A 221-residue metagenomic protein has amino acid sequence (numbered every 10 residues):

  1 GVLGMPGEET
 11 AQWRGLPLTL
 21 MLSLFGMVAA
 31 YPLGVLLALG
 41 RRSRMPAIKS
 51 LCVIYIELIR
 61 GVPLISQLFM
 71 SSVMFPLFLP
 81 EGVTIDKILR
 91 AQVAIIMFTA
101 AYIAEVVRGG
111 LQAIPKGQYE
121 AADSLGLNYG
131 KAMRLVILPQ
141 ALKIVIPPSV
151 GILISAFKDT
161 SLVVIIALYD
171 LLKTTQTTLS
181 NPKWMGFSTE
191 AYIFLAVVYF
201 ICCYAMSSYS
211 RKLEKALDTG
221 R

Functional and structural regions predicted by a protein language model:
G1-R221: Transmembrane alpha-helices and adjacent helix-loop boundaries
